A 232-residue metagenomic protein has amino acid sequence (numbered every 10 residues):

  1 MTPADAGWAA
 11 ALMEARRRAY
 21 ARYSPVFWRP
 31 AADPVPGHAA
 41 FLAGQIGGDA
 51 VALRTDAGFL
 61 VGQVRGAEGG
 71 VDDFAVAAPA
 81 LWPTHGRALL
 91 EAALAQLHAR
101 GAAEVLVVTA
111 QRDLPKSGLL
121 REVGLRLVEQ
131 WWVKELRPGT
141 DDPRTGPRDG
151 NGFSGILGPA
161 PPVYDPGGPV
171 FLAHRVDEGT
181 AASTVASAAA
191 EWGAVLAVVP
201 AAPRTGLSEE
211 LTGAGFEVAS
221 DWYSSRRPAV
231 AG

Functional and structural regions predicted by a protein language model:
M1-R22, P143-G150: A short beta-loop-alpha structural element at the N-terminal edge of CoA-dependent acyl/N-acetyltransferase catalytic
R18-A40: Conserved GNAT-fold acetyl-CoA-binding loop/helix
S24, G44-P83, G150-G179, P228: Conserved donor-binding loop and adjoining core beta-sheet/short helix segment in diverse acyl/aminoacyl transferases
A77-L81, L106-K116, H174-D177, V198-L207 (+1 more regions): Conserved beta-strand-loop-alpha-helix junction that forms the acyl-donor binding cleft
H85-E104, R126, A181-V195: Conserved acyl-CoA
V107, S117-D149, P159: Surface-exposed beta-loop interaction hotspot
Q111-E129, A202-A219: Conserved active-site alpha-helix within GNAT-family acetyltransferase domains
V133-P138, S224-V230: Short beta-strand-to-coil "C-cap" segments at the C-terminal boundary of structured domains/repeats, marking
